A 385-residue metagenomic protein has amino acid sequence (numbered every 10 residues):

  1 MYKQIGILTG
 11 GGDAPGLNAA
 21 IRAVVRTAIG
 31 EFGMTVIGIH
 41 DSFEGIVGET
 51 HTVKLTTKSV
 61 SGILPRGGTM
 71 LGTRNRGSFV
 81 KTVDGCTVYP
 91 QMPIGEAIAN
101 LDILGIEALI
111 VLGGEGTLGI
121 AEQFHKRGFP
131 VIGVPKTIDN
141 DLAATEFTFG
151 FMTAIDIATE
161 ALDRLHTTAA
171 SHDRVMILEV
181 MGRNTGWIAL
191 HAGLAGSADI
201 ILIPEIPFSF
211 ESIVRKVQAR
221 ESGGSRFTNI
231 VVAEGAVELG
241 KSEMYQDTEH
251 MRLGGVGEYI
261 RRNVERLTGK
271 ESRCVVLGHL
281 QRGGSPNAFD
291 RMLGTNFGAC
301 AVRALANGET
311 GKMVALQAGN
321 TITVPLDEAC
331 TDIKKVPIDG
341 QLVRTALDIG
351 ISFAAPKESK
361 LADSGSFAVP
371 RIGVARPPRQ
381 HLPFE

Functional and structural regions predicted by a protein language model:
M1-G10, A20-E107, L112, G116 (+9 more regions): A cross-family phosphate/adenosyl-ligand binding-site feature
G12-P15, V88, E115, T145-T153 (+1 more regions): Alpha-helix capping and helix-loop boundary segments enriched in small/acidic/polar residues
V25-T56, R127-R164: Glycine/threonine-rich beta-strand-loop-alpha-helix active-site module that forms ligand/phosphate-binding
E44-I46, L118, T137-L142, F208-F210 (+1 more regions): Short gly/pro/ser/thr-enriched loop/turn and capping motifs at secondary-structure boundaries
N100, A108-G113, G119-Q123, P130 (+2 more regions): Accessory alpha-helical/coil subdomains and C-terminal extensions that flank or cap enzyme catalytic cores
S272-Q281: Glycine- and acidic-rich phosphate- and metal-coordinating loops
M292-A306, T310: Flexible loop/turn connectors
